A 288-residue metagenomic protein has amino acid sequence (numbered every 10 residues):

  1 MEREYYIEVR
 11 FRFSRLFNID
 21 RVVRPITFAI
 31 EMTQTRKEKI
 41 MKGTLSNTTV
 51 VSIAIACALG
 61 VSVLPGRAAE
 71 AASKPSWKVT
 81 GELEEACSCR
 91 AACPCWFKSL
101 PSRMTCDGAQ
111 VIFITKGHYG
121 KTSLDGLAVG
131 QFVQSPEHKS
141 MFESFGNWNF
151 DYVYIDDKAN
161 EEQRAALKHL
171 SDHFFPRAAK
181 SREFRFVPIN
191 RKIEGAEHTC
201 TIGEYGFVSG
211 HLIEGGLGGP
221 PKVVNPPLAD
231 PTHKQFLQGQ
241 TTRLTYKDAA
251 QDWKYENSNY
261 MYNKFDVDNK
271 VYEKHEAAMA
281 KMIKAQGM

Functional and structural regions predicted by a protein language model:
R3-E4: Short, low-complexity intrinsically disordered segments enriched in A/P/G/S/L with frequent Arg, especially at protein
I7-F13, R24: N-terminal leader/targeting signatures
I19-I40: Short, Lys/Arg-enriched N-terminal segments with co-localized hydrophobic residues within the first ~10-30 amino acids
K39-I53: Bacterial N-terminal signal peptides that target proteins for export
S52-S62: Bacterial N-terminal signal peptides
V63-E70: Sec/Tat signal peptide C-region and signal peptidase I cleavage site
S73-M288: Beta-strand-enriched cores of mature, soluble protein domains
